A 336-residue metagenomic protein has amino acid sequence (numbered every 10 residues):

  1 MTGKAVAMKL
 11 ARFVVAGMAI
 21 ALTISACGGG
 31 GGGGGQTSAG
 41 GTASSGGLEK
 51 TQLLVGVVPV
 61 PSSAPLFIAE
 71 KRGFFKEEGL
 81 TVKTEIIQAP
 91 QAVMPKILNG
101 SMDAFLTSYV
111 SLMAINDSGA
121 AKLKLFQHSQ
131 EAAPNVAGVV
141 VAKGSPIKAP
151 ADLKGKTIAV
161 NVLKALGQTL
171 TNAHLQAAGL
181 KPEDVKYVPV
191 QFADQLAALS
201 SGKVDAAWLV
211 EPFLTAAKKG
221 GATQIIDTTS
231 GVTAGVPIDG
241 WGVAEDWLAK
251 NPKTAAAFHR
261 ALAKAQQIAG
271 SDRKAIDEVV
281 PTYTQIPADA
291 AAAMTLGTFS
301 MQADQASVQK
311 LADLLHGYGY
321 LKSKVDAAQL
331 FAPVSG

Functional and structural regions predicted by a protein language model:
T2-G17: Bacterial N-terminal signal peptides that target proteins for export
T23-A26: C-terminal motif of bacterial Sec signal peptides marking the signal peptidase cleavage site
G30-A178, P189, D205-L209, Q224-D227 (+1 more regions): Short, glycine-/small- and polar/acidic-enriched structural segments that line small-molecule recognition paths
A64-I68, R72-G73, P95, N99 (+12 more regions): Solvent-exposed, polar/charged alpha-helical surfaces in well-ordered, non-transmembrane soluble domains, broadly
E77, E131-A132, S230-T233, T298-A306 (+1 more regions): Short, solvent-exposed loop/beta-turn-alpha elements that line the ligand-binding surface or hinge of extracytoplasmic
V110, G119, Y187-V188, A193-V279: Pocket-lining segment of extracytoplasmic ligand-binding domains
A249-Y320: Secondary-structure end/capping motifs
L315-G336: Conserved C-terminal helix/tail region of periplasmic/extracytoplasmic solute-binding proteins
